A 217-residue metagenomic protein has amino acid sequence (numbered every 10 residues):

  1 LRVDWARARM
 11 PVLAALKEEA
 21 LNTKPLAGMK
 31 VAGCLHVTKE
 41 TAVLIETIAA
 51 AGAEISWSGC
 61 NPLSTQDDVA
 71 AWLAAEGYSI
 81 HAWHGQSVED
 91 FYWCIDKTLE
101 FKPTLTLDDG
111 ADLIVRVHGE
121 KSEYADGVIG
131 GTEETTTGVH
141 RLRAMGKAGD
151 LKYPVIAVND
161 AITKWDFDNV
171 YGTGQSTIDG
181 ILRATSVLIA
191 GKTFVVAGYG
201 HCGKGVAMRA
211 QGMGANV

Functional and structural regions predicted by a protein language model:
L1-L26, W57-K192: Glycine/serine-rich phosphate-binding loop and adjoining beta1-alpha1 elements at the start of nucleotide-handling
G28-G33, A157, F194-A197: Short hydrophobic beta-strand segments
K30-A32, I45-S64: Active-site cofactor/substrate anionic-group-binding motifs, chiefly glycine- and Lys/Arg-rich phosphate-binding loops
G33-L35, D108-D109: Short His-Asn-centered micro-motif
L35-G52, D168, G172-V217: Glycine-rich phosphate/diphosphate-binding loop of Rossmann-like nucleotide-binding domains
